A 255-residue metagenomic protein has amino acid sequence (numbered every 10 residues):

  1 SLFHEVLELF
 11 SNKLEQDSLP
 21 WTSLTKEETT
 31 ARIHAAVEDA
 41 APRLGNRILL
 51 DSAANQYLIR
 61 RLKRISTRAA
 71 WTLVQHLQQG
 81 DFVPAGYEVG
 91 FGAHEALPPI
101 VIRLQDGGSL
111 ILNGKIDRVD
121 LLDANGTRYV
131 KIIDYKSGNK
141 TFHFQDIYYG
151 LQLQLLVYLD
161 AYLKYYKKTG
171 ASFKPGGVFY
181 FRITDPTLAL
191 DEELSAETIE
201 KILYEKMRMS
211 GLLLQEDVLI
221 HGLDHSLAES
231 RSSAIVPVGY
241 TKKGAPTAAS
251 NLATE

Functional and structural regions predicted by a protein language model:
S1-E255: Structural signature of nuclease core domains in nucleic-acid processing machines
